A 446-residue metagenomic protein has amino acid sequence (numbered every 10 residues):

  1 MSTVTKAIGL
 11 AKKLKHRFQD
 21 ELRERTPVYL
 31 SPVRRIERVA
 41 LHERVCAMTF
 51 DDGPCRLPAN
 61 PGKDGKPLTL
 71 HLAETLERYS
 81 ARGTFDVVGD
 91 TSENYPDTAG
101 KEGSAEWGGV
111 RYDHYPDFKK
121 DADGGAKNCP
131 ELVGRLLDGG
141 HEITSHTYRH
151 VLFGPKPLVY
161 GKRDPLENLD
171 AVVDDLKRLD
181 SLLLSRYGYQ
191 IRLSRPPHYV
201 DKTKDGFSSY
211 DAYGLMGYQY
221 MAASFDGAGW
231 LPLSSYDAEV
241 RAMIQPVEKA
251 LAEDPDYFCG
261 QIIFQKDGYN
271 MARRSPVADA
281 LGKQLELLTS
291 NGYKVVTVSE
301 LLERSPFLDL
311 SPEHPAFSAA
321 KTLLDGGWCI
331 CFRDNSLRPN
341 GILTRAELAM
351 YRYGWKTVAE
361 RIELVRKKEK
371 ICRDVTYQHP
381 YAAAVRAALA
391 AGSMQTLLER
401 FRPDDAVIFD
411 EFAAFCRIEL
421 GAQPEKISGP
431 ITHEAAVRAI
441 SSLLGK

Functional and structural regions predicted by a protein language model:
T3-V4, A278: Catalytic-site microenvironment of enzymes that process N-acetyl-hexosamine-containing cell-wall polysaccharides
L10-P196, L287, L302-P306, S311-E313: Active-site beta->alpha N-cap acidic-glycine motif
V45, P67-H71, N128-E131, E167 (+16 more regions): Extracytoplasmic/secreted proteins, especially bacterial periplasmic and envelope-associated proteins
D51-C55, V88, P197-Y199, K266-N270 (+2 more regions): Short strand-loop junctions, especially beta-strand C-caps/beta-turns that link beta-sheets to coils or alpha-helices
E77-A81, L137-D138, K177, S181-G188 (+7 more regions): Sec-exported extracytoplasmic/periplasmic mature domains
K120, G125-C129, R135, Y148-T289 (+2 more regions): Catalytic domains of cell-wall/extracellular-matrix polysaccharide-remodeling enzymes, centered on de-N-acetylation
E303-F317, D325, I330-A384, A390-D410 (+1 more regions): Feature responds to low-complexity, polar/acidic, surface-exposed segments characteristic of secreted/exported proteins
